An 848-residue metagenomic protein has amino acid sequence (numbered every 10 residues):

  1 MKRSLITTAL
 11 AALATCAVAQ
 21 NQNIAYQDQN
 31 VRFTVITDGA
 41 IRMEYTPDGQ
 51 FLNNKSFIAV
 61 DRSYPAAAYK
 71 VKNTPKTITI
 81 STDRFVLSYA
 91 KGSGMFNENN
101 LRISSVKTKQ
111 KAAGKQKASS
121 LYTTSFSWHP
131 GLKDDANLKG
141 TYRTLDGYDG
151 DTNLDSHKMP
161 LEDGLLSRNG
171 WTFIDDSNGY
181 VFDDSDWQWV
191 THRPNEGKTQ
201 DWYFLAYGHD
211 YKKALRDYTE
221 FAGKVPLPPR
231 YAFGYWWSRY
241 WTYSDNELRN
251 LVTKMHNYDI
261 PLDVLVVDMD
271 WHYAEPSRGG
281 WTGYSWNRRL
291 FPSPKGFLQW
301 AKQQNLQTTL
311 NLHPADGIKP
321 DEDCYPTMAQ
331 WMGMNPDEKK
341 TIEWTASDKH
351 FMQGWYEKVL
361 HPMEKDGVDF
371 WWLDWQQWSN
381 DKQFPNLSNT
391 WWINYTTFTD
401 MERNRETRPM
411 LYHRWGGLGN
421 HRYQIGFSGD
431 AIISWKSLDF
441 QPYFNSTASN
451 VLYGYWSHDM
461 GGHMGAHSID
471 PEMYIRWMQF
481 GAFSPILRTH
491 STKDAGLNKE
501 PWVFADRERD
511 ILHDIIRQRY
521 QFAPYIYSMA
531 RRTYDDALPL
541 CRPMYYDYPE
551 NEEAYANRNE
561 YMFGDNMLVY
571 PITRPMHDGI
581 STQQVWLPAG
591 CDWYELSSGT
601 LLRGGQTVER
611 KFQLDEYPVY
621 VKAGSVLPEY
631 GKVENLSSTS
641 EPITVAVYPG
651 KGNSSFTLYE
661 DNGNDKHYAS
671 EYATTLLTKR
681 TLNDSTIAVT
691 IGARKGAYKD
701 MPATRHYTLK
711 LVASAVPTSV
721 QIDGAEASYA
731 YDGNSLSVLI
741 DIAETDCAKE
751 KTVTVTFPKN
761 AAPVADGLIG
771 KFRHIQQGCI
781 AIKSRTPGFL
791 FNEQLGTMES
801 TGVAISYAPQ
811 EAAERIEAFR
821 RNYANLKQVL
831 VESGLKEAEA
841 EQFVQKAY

Functional and structural regions predicted by a protein language model:
M1-Q22, S833, E837: Bacterial Sec-dependent N-terminal signal peptides
F33, I41-Y45, I80-L87, L568-P571 (+1 more regions): Short, well-ordered beta-strand segments enriched in hydrophobic/aromatic residues
I36-K76: A low-complexity, Ser/Thr/Gly/Pro-enriched, surface-exposed linker/loop concept that marks segments flanking
K55-A68, M332-M334, E595-L614, S719-I742: Solvent-exposed beta-strand/loop surfaces of large extracellular or lumenal domains
N73-P229, R239, V252-N257, D547 (+2 more regions): Catalytic and substrate-binding clefts that recognize carbohydrates or anionic sugar/phosphate headgroups
P261-L512, D547-N551, N557: Aromatic- and carboxylate-enriched substrate-binding clefts and catalytic-loop regions of carbohydrate-active enzymes
F398, L418-G426, F440-Q441, A448-H458 (+3 more regions): Catalytic core of carbohydrate-active enzymes
A623-Y848: C-terminal low-complexity, glycine/proline- and small-hydrophobic-enriched intrinsically disordered tails that act as
